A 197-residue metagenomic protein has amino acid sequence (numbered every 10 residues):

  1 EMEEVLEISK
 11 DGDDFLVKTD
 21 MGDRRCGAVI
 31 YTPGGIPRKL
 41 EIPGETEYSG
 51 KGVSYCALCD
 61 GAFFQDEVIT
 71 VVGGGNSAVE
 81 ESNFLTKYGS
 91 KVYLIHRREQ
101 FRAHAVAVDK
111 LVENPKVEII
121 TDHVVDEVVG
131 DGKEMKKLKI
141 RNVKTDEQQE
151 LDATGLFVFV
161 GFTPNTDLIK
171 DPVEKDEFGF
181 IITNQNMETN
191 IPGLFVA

Functional and structural regions predicted by a protein language model:
E3-K18, D23-C26, K87-Q185: A Rossmann-like FAD-binding core segment of flavoenzymes
G27-A28, K51, D66-I69: Nucleotide donor/acceptor-binding cores
Y31-T32, V71, V158: Redox-cofactor binding/interface segments in oxidoreductases and associated redox assembly factors
E41, T46-F63, F159-A197: FAD-site-proximal beta/loop scaffold in flavoenzymes
G73-G75: Glycine-rich Rossmann-fold phosphate-binding loop(s) that bind the pyrophosphate of adenine dinucleotide cofactors
A78: N-terminal Rossmann-fold NAD(P) dinucleotide-binding loop
S82-N83: Generic hydrophobic/aromatic pocket-lining and core-packing "Φ" positions
